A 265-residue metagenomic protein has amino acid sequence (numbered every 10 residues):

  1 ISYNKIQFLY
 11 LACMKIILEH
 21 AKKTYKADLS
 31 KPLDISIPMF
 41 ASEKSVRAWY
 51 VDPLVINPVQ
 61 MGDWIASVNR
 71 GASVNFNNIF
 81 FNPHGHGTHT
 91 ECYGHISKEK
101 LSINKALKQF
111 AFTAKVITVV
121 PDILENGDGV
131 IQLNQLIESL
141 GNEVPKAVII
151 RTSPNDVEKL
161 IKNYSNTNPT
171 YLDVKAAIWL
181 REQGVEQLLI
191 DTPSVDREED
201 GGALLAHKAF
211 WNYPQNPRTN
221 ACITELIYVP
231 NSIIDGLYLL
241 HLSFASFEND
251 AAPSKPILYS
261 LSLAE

Functional and structural regions predicted by a protein language model:
I1-C13: Short, Lys/Arg-enriched N-terminal segments with co-localized hydrophobic residues within the first ~10-30 amino acids
C13-E265: Active-/binding-site microenvironments in catalytic and ligand-binding cores
